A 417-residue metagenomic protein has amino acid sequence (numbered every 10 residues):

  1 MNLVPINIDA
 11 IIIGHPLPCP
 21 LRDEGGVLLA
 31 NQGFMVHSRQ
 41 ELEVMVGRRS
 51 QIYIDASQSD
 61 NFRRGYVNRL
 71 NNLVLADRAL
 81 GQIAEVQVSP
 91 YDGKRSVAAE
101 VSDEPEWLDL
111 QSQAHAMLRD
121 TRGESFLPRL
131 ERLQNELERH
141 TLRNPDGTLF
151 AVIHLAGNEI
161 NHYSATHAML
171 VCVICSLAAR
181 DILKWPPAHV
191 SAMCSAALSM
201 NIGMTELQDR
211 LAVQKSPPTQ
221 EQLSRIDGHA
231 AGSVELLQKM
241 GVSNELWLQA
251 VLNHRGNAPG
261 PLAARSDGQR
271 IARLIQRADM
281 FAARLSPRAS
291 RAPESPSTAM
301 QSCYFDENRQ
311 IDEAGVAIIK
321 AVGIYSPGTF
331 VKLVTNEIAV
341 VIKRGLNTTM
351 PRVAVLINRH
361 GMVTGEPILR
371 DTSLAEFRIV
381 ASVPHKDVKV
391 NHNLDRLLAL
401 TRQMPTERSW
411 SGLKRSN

Functional and structural regions predicted by a protein language model:
M1-R129, P384-N417: Membrane-cytosol interface segments
M35-Q40, E337-V383: Low-complexity, glycine/alanine/valine/leucine- and proline-rich hydrophobic stretches
L80-D227, G241: Acidic/His-rich, divalent-metal-binding segments that scaffold phosphate/diphosphate chemistry
L170-A179, R225-Q238, S295-N308: An active-site-proximal "capping" alpha-helix that borders the catalytic cofactor pocket
A179, V190-S216, S233, Q249-P261 (+2 more regions): His-Asp-centered metal-binding catalytic motifs of divalent-metal-dependent phosphohydrolases/nucleases
S195-A197, L237-Q276, S290-R291, S302-N308 (+1 more regions): Histidine/acidic-rich helix-loop-helix segments that form or flank divalent-metal centers in metalloenzyme catalytic
I226-H229, G268-S286, P293-A299: Active-site-proximal alpha-helical segments within enzyme catalytic domains
